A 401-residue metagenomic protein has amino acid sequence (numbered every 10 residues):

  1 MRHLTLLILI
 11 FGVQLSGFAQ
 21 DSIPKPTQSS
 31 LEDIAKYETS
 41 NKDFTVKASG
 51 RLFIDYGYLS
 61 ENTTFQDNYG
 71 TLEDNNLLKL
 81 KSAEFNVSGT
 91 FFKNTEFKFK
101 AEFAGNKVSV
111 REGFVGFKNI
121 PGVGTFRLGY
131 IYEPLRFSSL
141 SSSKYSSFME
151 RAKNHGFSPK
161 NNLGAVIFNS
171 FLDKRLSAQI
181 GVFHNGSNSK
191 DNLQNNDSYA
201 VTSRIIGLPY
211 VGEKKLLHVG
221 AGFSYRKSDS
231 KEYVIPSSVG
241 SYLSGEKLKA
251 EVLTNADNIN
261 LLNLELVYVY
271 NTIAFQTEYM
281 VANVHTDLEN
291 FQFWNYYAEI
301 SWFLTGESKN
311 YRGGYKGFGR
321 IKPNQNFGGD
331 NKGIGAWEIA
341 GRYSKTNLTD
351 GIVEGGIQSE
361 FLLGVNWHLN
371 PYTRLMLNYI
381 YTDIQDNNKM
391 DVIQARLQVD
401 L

Functional and structural regions predicted by a protein language model:
M1-I23: Bacterial Sec-dependent N-terminal signal peptides
G17-T45: Sec-dependent signal peptide cleavage junction
S22-P24, N41, L72, F117 (+1 more regions): Outer-membrane beta-barrel pore domains
S30, T90, Y268-V269: Generic beta-strand structural signal
A35-S60, L72-N188, Q194-D229, Y297-S308 (+4 more regions): Outer membrane beta-barrel
T63, N75, S141, N154 (+2 more regions): Extracellular/periplasm-exposed beta-strand and loop segments of Gram-negative cell-envelope proteins, dominated by
T63-Y69: Short Gly/aromatic-enriched secondary-structure transition segments
L193-Q194, E289: Short consensus segments that form the blades of beta-propeller domains, in both extracellular/periplasmic
